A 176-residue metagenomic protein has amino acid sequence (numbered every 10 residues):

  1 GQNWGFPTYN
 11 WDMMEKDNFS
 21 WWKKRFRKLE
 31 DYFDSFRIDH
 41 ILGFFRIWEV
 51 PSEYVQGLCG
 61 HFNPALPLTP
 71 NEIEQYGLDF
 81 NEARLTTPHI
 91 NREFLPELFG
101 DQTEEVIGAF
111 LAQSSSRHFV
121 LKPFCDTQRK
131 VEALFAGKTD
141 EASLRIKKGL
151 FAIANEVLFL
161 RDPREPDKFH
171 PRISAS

Functional and structural regions predicted by a protein language model:
G1-S176: Catalytic cores of glycan-processing enzymes that make or break glycosidic bonds
